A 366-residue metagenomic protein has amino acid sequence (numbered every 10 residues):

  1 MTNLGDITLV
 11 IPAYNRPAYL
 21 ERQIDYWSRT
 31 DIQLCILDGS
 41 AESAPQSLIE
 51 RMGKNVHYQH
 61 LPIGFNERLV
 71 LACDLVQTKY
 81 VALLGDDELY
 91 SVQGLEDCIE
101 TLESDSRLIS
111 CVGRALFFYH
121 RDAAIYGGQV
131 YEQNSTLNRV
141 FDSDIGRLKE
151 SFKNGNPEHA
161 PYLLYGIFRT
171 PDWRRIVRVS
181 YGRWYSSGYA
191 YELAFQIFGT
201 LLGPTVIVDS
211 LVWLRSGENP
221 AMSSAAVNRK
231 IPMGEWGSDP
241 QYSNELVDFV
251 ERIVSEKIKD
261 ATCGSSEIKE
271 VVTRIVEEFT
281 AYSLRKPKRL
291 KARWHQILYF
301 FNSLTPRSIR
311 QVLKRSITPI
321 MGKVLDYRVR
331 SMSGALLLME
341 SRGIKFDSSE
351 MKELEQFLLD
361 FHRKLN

Functional and structural regions predicted by a protein language model:
P12-R29: Short, well-formed alpha-helical segments that are part of the catalytic scaffolds of diverse glycosyltransferases
Y26, L37-L48: A conserved acidic beta->alpha catalytic loop
D31-A41, Q59-L61, G85: Short beta-strand/loop segment that forms part of the nucleotide-sugar
H60-V76: Glycine-rich, basic loop-to-helix element that forms the pyrophosphate-binding segment of sugar-nucleotide handling
V81: Short aromatic/hydrophobic "clamp" motif used to bind/position activated sugar donors
L95-Y131: Conserved donor NDP-sugar-binding/catalytic core segment of glycosyltransferases
L116-A124, L164, V179, L202 (+1 more regions): Active-site donor/metal-binding and catalytic loop motifs of nucleotide-sugar-dependent glycosylation enzymes
D172-I176, W184-D209: A short, conserved alpha-helix in the catalytic core of glycosyltransferases
